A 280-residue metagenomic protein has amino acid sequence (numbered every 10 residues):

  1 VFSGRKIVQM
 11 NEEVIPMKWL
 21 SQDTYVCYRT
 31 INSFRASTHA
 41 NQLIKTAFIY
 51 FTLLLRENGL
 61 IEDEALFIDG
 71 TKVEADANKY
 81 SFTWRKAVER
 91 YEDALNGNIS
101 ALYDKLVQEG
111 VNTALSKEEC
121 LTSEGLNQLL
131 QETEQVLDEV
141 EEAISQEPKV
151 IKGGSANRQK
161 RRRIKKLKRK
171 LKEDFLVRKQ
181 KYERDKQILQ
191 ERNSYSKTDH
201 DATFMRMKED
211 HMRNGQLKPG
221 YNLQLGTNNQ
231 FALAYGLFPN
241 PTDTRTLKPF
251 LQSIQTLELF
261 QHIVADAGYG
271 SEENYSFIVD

Functional and structural regions predicted by a protein language model:
V1-R5: A positively charged, amphipathic N-terminal helix/segment that binds anionic biomolecules
K6-W19: DNA-recognition alpha helix
E12, V26, I31-V279: Polybasic low-complexity intrinsically disordered regions
K18-Y28: Peripheral, non-cofactor segments flanking catalytic/redox cores
